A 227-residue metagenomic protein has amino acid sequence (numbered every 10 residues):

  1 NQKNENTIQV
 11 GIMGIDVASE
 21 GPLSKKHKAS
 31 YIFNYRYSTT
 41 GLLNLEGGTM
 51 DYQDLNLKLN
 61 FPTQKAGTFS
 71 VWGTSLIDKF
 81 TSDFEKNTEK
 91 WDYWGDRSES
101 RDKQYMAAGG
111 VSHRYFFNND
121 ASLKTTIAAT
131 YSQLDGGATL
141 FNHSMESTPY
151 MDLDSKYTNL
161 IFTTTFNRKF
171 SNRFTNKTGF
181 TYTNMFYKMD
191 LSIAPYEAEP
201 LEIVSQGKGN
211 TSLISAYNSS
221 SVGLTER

Functional and structural regions predicted by a protein language model:
N1, N34-L43, M50, D83-G95 (+4 more regions): Flexible, solvent-exposed coil segments and beta strand-coil junctions, predominantly the extracellular/periplasmic
N1-T49, D54-P62, S70-T74: Predominantly transmembrane beta-strands of Gram-negative outer membrane beta-barrel pores used for transport
K3-E5, D54, D96, A108 (+1 more regions): Short, solvent-exposed beta-strand edge segments and adjacent coil->beta transition regions
A18-E20, T81-S82, D135: A short, polar/proline- and glycine-enriched secondary-structure boundary/capping micro-motif
K28-I32, G95-S98, Y150-D152: Glycine-rich, flexible loop segments associated with nucleotide phosphate handling
N60-D78, S100-R227: Face-selective signature of the C-terminal outer-membrane beta-barrel domain
